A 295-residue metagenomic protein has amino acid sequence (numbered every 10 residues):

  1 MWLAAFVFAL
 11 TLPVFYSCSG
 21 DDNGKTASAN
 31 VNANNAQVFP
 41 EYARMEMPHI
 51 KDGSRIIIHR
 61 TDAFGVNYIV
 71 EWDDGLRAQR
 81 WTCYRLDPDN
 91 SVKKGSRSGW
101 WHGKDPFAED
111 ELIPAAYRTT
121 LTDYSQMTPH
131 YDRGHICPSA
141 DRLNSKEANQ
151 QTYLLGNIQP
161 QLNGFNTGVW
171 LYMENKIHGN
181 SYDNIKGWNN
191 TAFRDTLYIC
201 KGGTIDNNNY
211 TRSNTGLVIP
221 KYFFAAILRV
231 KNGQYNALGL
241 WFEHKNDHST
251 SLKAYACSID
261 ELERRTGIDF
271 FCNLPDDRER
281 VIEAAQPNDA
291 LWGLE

Functional and structural regions predicted by a protein language model:
A4-P13: Bacterial N-terminal signal peptides
P13-E295: Domain-level detector for secreted/extracellular nuclease and nuclease-toxin modules, and for the ENPP-like C-terminal
